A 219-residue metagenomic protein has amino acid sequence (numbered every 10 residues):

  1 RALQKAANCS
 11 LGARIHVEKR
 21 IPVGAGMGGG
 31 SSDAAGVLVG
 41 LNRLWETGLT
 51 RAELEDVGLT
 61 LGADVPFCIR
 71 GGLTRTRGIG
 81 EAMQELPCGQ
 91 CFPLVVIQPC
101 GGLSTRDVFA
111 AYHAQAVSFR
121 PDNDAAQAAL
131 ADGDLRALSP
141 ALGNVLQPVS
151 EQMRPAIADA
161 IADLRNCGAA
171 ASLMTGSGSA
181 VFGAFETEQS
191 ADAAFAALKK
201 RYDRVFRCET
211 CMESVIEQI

Functional and structural regions predicted by a protein language model:
R1-I21, A156: Helix-rich "cap/lid" substructures immediately adjacent to catalytic or cofactor-binding pockets
K5-R14, V39-T60, T187-K200: Phosphate-handling active-site elements
A13-G26, G168-S172: Short pre-catalytic strand/loop immediately N-terminal to key active-site residues, enriched for Gly-Thr
R14-E18, V57, C68, R77 (+2 more regions): Solvent-exposed beta-strand sheet faces enriched in polar/charged residues
A25-R51, F67: DPxDG-like acidic metal-binding loop motif
R70, R75-A171, E186-K199, D203 (+1 more regions): Conserved, helical-rich catalytic subdomain that frames metal- and/or nucleotide-binding sites in enzyme alpha/beta
M174-E186: N-terminal pre-core extensions flanking Radical SAM catalytic domains
